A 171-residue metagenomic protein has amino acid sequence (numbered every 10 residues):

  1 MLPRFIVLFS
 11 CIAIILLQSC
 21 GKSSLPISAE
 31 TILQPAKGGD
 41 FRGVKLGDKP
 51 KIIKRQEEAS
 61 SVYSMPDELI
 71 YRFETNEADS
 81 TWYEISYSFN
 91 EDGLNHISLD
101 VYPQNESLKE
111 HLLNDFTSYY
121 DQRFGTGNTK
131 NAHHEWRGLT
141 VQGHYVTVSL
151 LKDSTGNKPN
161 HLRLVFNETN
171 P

Functional and structural regions predicted by a protein language model:
M1-V7: Bacterial N-terminal signal peptides that target proteins for export
L16-S19: C-terminal motif of bacterial Sec signal peptides marking the signal peptidase cleavage site
G21-S23: Bacterial signal peptide processing site
A29-L33, K45-G93, D100-P171: A cross-family detector of function-defining hotspots
G38: IQ-motif-like calmodulin-binding regions
